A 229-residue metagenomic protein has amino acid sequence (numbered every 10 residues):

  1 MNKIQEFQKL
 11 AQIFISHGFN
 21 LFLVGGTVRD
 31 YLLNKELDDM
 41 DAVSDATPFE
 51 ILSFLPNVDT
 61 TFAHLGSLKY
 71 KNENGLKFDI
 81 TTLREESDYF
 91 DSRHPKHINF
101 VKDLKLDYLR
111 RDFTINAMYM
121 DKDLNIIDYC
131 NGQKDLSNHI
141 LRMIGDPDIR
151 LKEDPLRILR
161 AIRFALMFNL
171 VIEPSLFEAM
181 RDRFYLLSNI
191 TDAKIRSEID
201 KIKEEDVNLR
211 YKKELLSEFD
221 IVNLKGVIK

Functional and structural regions predicted by a protein language model:
M1-K229: Catalytic cores of the polymerase beta-like nucleotidyltransferase superfamily and closely associated nucleotide
